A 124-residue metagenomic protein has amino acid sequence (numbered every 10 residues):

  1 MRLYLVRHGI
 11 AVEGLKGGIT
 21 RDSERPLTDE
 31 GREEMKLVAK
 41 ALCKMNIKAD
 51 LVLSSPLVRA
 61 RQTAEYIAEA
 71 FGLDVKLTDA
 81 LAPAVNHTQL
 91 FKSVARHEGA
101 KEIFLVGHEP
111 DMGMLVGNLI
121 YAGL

Functional and structural regions predicted by a protein language model:
R2-V6, I10-V85, K92: Active-site-proximal alpha-helix that buttresses catalytic centers in soluble enzyme cores
F91-L124: Active-site-adjacent alpha-helix immediately C-terminal to a catalytic or transition-state-stabilizing loop
